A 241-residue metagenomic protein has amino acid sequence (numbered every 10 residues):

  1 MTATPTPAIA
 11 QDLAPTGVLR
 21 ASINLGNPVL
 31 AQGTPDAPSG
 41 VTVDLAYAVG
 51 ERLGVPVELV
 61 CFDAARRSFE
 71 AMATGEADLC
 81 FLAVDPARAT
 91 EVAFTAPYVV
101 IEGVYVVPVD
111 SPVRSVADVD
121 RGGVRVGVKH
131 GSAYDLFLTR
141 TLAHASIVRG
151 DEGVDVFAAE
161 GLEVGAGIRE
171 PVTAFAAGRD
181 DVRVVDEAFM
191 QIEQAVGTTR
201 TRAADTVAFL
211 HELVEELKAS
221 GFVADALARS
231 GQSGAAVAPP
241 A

Functional and structural regions predicted by a protein language model:
M1-Q11, A133-G150, V184, E215-A241: Ligand-binding clefts/hinges and TM-proximal coupling segments of bilobed small-molecule sensing domains
T2-A3, G40-R52, D110-S111, A117 (+3 more regions): Extended ligand-binding regions for polar small-molecule ligands
T2-A83, R88, S220, R229: Extracytoplasmic small-molecule ligand-binding "clamshell" domains of the periplasmic binding protein/Venus flytrap
L25, V99-D110, R169, T173-E215 (+1 more regions): Periplasmic-binding protein-like
V49, A71-A73, V119, V156-G161 (+1 more regions): Hydrophobic residues within well-ordered alpha-helices
V55, D63, V84-P86, P97-R149: A conserved helix-loop-strand patch within extracytoplasmic ligand-binding domains of the periplasmic binding
E58-E70, V113-R114, S146-A158, I192: Short helix-initiation/N-cap motifs at beta->coil->alpha
R66, A83-E91, F137-R140, D155-M190: A ligand-binding cleft/hinge motif common to bilobed small-molecule-binding domains
